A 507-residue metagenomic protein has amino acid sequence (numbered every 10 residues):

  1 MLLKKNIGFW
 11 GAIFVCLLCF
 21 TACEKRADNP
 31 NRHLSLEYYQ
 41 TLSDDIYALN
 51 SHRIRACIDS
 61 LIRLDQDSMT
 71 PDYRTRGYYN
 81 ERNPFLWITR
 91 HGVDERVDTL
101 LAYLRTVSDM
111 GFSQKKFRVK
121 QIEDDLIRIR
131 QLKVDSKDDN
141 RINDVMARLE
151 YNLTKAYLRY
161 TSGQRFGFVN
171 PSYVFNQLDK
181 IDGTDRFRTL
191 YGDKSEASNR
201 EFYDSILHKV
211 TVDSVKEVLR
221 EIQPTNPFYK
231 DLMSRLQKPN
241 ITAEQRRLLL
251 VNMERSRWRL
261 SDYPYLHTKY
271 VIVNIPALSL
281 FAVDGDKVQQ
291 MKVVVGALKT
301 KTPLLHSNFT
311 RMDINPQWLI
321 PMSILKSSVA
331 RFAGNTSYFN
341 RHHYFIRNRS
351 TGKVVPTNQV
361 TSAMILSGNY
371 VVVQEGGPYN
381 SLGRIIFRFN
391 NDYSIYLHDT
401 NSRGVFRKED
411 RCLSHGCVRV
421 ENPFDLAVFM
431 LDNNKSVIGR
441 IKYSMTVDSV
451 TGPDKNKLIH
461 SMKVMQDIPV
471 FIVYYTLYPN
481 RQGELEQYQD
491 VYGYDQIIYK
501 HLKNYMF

Functional and structural regions predicted by a protein language model:
M1-L2, C16-L17, V145: Acidic/proline-rich low-complexity IDRs
L2-G11: Bacterial N-terminal signal peptides that target proteins for export
L2-L3, C23-Y73, L158, F175-L178 (+2 more regions): Well-ordered beta-sheet/strand-loop patches within structured domains
G11-C19: Bacterial N-terminal signal peptides
V15-C16, V93, K435: A generic structural signal for solvent-exposed, polar alpha-helical segments
C19-F20, D144, L413: A general, composition-driven signal for non-globular sequence regions
E24-I181: Cationic-aromatic interfacial patches
R186-E201: Long, highly charged low-complexity segments enriched in Glu/Asp and Lys/Arg with interspersed Ser/Thr
